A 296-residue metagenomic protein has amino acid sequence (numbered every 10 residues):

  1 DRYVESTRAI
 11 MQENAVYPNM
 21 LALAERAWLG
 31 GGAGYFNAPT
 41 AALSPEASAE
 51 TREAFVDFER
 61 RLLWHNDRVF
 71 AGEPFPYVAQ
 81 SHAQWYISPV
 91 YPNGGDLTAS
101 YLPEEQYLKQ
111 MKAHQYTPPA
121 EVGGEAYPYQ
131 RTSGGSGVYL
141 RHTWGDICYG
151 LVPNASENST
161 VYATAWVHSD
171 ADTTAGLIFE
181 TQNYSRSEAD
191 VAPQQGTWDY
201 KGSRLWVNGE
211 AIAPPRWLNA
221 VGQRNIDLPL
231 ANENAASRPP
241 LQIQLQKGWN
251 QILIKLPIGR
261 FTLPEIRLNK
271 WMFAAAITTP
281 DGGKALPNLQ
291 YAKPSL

Functional and structural regions predicted by a protein language model:
D1-H82: Flexible, acidic glycine-rich loops studded with aromatic residues
G34-D57, G123-Y129, G135, Q223-N234 (+1 more regions): Surface-exposed intrinsically disordered loops and tails
D57-S156, R186, W217, K255-L296: Accessory carbohydrate-binding/adhesion or oligomerization-edge regions at the termini of glycan-active proteins
C148-V161, D227-A235: Extracellular beta-rich ligand/substrate-recognition surface
E157-V161, H168-I178: Extended extracellular/luminal ectodomain segments enriched in beta-structured repeat modules
A165-A171, T181-S185, I258-R260: Beta-strand elements of well-folded, non-transmembrane domains
A171-L177, S185, Q246-W249: Short tyrosine-centred short linear motifs in exposed loops/low-complexity segments
D190-A192, G196-F273: Beta-strand-rich ligand-recognition modules
